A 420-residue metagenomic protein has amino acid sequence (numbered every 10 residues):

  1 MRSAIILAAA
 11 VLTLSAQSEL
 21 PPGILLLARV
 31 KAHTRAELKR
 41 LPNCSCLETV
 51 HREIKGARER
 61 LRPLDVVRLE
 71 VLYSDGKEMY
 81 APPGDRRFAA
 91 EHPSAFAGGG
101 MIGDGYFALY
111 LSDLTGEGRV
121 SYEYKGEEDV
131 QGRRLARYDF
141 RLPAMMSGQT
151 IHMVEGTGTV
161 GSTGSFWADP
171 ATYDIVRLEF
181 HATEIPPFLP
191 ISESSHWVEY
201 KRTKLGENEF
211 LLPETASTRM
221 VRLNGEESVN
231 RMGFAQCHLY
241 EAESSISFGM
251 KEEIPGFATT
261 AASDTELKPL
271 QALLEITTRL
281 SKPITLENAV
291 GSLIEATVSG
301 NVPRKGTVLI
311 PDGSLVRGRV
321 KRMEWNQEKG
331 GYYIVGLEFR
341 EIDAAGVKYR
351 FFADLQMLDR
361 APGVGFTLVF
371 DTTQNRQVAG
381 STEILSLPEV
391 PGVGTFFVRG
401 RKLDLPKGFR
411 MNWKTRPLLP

Functional and structural regions predicted by a protein language model:
I5, F96-G98, P311-D312: Short hydrophobic/aromatic-rich motifs at helix boundaries and adjacent loops
I5, S162, F397: Generic anion/oxyanion-binding catalytic loop in active/binding sites
I5-Q17: Hydrophobic h-region of N-terminal signal peptides that target proteins for export in Gram-negative bacteria
Q17-T163, P170-V176, H181-P269, P420: Structured extracytoplasmic
E155-S165, I334-L337, G400: Glycine-rich, flexible loop segments associated with nucleotide phosphate handling
V176, T265-P420: Contiguous beta-sheet cores, especially beta-hairpins with glycine/small-residue-rich turns and Gly-(small hydrophobic)
